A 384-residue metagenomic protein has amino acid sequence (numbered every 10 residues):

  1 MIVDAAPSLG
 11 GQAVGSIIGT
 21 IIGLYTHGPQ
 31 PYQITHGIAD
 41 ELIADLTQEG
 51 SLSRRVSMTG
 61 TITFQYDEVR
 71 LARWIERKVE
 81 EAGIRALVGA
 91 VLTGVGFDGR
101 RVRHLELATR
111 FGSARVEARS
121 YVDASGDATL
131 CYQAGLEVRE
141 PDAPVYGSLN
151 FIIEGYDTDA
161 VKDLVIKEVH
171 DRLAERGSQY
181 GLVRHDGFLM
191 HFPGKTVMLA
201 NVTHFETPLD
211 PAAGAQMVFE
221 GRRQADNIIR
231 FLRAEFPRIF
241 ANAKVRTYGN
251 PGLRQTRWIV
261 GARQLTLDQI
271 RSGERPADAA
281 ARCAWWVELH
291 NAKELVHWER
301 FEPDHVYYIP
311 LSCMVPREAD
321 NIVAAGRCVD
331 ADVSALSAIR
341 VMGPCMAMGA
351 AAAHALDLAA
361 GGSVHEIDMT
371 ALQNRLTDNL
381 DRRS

Functional and structural regions predicted by a protein language model:
M1: Conserved beta-strand positions in the Rossmann-like core of class I SAM-dependent methyltransferases
D4-G94: Conserved N-terminal/central alpha/beta ligand/cofactor-binding core
Q12, G89, S113-S120, S125-S384: Flavin (FAD/FMN)-binding glycine-rich loop and adjacent Rossmann-like elements that form
S16-G19, R101-R103, E154-Y156: Short low-complexity, flexible loop/linker segments enriched in glycine and/or proline with clustered acidic
E76, L92-T93, R103-E106, R119 (+1 more regions): Short, well-ordered alpha-helical packing segments
V95, L107, F151-G155: Short beta-strand element of the conserved SAM-dependent methyltransferase core
G96-R115: Conserved beta-strand-loop-beta-strand element in the redox core of flavoprotein oxidoreductases
